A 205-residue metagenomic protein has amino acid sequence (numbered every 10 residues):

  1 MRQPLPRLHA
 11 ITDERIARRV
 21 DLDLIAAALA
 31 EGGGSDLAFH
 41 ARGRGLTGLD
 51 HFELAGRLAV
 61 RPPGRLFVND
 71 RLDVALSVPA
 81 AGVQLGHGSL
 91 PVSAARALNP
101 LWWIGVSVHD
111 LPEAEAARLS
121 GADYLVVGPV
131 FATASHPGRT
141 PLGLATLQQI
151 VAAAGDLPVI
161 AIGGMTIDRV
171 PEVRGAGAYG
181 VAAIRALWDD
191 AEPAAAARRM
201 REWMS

Functional and structural regions predicted by a protein language model:
M1-V92, A97-Y124, R139-L142, Q149 (+4 more regions): Conserved N-terminal beta1-alpha1 strand-loop-helix module at the mouth
E14, F131-T133: A short, flexible beta-alpha/helix-coil linker loop
G128: Flexible, gly/ser-rich surface segments that form the specificity/activation loops bordering the active-site cleft
H136: A short acidic, glycine-rich active-site loop that binds or catalyzes chemistry on phosphate/adenosine moieties
Y179-G180: C-terminal structural segments of small proteins and small subunits
A183: C-terminal binding/interaction regions
